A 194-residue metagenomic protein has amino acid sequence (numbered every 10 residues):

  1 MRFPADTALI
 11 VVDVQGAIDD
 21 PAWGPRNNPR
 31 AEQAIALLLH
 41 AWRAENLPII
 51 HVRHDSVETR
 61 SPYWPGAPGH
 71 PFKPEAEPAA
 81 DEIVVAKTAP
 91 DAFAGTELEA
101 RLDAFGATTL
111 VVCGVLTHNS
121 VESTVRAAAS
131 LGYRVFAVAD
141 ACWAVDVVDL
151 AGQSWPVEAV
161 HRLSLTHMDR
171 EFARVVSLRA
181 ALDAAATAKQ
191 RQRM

Functional and structural regions predicted by a protein language model:
M1-A8, A36-H40, E45, V57 (+1 more regions): Active-site-adjacent betaalpha module
L9-V14: N-terminal nucleotide-binding beta1-loop-alpha1 segment
Q15-P21: Short acidic, Gly/Ser-rich segments with clustered Asp/Glu that frequently serve as metal-coordination loops in enzyme
W23-W42: …and closely analogous acidic/polar surface helices at protein-protein or active-site interfaces in A-domain-like
R53-D55: Short beta-strand-to-loop element that shapes/binds the nucleotide-sugar donor at the catalytic cleft/hinge
